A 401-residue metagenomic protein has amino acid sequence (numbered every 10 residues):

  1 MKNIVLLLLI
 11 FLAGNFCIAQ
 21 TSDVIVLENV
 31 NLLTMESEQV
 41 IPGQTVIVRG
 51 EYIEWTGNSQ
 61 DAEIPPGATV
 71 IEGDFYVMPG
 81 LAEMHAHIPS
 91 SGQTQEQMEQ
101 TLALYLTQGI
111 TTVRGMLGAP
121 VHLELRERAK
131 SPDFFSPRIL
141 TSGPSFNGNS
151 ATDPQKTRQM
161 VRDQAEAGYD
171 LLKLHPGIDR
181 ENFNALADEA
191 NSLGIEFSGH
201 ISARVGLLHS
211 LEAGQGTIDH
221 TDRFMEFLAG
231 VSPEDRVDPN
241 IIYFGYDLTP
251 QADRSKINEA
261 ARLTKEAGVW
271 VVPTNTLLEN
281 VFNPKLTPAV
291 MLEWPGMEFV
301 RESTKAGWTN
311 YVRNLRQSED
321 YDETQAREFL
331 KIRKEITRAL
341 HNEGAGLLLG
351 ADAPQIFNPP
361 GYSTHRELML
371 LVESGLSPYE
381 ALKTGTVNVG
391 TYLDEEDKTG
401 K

Functional and structural regions predicted by a protein language model:
M1-T21: Bacterial Sec-dependent N-terminal signal peptides
D23, L32, E36-M78: Histidine-rich, glycine-flanked metal-binding segment
I25-L27, E63-L106, T111: Replace "His-x-His-based motif
L32-T45, N58-S59, P359, S377-L382 (+1 more regions): Acidic, glycine-enriched loop/beta-strand segments at the rims of small-molecule binding/catalytic pockets
G92-S136, N149-D170, R180-E181, D188 (+2 more regions): Alpha-helical scaffold segments that flank or form the walls of functional sites
T101-P120, S136-P144, A165-I178, I195-S198 (+3 more regions): Divalent metal-dependent hydrolysis catalytic cores, especially in the metallo-beta-lactamase
P144-E196, V231, V237-Q251: Active-site gating/metal-coordination segments in enzymes
A167-D170, I178, L228-S374: Active-site neighborhoods of metal-dependent hydrolases
